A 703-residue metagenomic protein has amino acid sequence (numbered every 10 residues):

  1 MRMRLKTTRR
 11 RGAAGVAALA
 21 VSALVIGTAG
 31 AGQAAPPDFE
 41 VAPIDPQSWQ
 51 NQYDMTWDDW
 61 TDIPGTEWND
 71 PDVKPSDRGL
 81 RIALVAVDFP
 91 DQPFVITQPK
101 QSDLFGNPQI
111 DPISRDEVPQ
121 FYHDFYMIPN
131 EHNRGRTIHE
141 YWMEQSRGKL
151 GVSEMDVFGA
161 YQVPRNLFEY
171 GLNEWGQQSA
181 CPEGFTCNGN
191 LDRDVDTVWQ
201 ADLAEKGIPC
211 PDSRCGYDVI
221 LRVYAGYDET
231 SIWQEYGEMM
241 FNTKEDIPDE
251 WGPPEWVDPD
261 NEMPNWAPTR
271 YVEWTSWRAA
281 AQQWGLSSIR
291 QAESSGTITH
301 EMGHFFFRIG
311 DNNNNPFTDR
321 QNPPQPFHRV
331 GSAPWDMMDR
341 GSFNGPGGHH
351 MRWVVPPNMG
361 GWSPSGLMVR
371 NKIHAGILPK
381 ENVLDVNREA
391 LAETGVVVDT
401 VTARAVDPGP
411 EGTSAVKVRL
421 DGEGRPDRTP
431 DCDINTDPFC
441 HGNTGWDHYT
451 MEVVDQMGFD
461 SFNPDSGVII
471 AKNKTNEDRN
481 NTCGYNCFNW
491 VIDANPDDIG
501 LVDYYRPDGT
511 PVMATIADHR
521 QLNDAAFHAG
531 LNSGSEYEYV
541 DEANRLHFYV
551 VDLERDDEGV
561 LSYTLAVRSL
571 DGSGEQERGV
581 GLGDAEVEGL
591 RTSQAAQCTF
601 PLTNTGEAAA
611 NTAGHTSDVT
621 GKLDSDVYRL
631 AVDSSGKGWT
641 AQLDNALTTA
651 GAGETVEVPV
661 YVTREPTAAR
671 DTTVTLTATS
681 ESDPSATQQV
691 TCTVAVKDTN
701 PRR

Functional and structural regions predicted by a protein language model:
R2-A34: Secretory targeting and sorting signals
A35-I298, F306-P323, N473, E477-E575: Propeptide-to-catalytic entry region of secreted or membrane-anchored zinc metalloproteases
P36-D45, V95-I96, I247-M263, W274 (+3 more regions): Non-catalytic C-terminal accessory/binding modules of secreted extracellular proteins
P90, M457, T605-A608, P666 (+1 more regions): Short, acidic/polar linear motifs in exposed loop/turn regions
T230-D460: Extracellular hydrolytic enzyme modules, especially secreted metalloproteases of the metzincin/thermolysin-like class
S593-F600, V656-V658, T667-T675: Short, solvent-exposed loop/turn segments enriched in Ser/Thr/Gly
W639-P666: Intrinsically disordered, low-complexity Pro/Gly/Ser/Thr-rich segments with frequent PxxP/GP/PP motifs and embedded
P666-N700: Terminal connector regions
